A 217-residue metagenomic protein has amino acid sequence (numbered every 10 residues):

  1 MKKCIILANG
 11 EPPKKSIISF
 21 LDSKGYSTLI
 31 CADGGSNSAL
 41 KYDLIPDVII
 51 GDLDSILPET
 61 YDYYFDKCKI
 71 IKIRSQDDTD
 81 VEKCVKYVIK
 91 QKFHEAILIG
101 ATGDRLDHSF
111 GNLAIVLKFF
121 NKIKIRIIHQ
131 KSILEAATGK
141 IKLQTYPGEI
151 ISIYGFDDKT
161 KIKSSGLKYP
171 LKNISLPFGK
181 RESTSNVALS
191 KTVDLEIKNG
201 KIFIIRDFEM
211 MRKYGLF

Functional and structural regions predicted by a protein language model:
M1-Y63: N-terminal beta-strand-loop-alpha-helix module at the start of alpha/beta ligand-binding or catalytic domains
S36-S38, I56-P58, D78, R105-L106 (+1 more regions): Short gly/pro/ser/thr-enriched loop/turn and capping motifs at secondary-structure boundaries
K69-Q91: Short phosphate-binding loop-to-helix
K86-K90, G100, K172: Active-site/ligand-binding-proximal alpha/beta "capping" segment
G103-L117: Short Gly/Thr/Asp-enriched flexible loops that form oxyanion-binding sites at enzyme active sites
I115-T145, I151: Class I SAM-dependent methyltransferase SAM-binding "motif I" and its flanking Rossmann-like core
A137-F217: Long, charged alpha-helical interface segments
